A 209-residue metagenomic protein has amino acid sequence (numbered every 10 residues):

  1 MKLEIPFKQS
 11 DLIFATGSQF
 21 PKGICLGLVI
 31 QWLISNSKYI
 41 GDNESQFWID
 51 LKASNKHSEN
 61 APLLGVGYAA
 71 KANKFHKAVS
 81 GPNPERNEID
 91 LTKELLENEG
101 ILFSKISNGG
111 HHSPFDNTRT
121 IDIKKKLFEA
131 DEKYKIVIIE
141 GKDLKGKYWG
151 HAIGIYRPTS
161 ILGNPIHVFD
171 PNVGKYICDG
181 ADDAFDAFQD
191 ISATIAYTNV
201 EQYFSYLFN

Functional and structural regions predicted by a protein language model:
M1-F115: Cysteine-nucleophile protease catalytic domains, especially the papain-like/related folds used in DUB/UBL proteases
M1-F20, D131-K147, L207-N209: Active-site nucleophile-His-acid catalytic modules used for acyl/amide transfer and hydrolysis across diverse enzymes
E44-L51, I138-K142, Y197-F204: Short glycine-rich, low-complexity/disordered patches
Q46, K74, D122, K126 (+1 more regions): Exposed alpha-helical structural elements
S54, A130-K133, T194: Surface-exposed polar/charged interaction patches
L91, E99, N117, E132 (+3 more regions): Short linear motifs in intrinsically disordered/low-complexity regions
F115-T159: Active-site-adjacent substructure of cysteine-protease-like catalytic cores
L144-N209: Active-site signature of cysteine proteases
